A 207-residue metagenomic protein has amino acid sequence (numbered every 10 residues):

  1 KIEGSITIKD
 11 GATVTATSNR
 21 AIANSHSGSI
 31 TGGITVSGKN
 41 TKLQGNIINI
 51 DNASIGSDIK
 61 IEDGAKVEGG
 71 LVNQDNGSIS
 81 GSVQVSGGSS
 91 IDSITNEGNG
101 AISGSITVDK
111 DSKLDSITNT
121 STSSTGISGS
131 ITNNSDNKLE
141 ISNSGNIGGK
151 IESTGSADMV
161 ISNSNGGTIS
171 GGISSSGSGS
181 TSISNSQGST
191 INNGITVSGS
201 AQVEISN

Functional and structural regions predicted by a protein language model:
G4-I6, D10-A12, R20, H26-G28 (+25 more regions): The right-handed parallel beta-helix/beta-solenoid scaffold, focusing on the short coil/turn and N-cap positions
